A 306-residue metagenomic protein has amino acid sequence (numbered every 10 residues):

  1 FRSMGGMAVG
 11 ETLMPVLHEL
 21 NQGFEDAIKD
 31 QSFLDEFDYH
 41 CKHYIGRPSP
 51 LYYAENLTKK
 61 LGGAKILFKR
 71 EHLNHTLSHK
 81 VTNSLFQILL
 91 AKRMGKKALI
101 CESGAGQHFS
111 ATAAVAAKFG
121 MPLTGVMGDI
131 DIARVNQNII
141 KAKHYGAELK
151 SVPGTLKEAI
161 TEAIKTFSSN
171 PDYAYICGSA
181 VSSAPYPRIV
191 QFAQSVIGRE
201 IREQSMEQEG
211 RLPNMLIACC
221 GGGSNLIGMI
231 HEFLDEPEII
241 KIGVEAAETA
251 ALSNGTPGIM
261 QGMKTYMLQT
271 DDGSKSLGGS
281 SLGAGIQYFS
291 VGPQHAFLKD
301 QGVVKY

Functional and structural regions predicted by a protein language model:
S3-G5, H18-K96: Positively charged, low-complexity intrinsically disordered leader regions
G6, P50, F68, K80 (+9 more regions): Buried hydrophobic positions in well-ordered alpha/beta secondary-structure cores of metabolic enzymes
G63-N74, R93-L99, G178-P187, Q208-P213 (+1 more regions): Glycine/charged-rich beta-loop-alpha catalytic/anionic-binding loops adjacent to active sites
H75, A91-V115, F119-G128, R211-L226: A short, small-residue-rich loop immediately preceding and capping a beta-strand
I100, H108-A163, A251-M260: Active-site-proximal loop->helix
K157-I160, I164-P185, G243-Y306: Active-site/ligand-binding loops adjacent to catalytic centers
K165-C220: Active-site/ligand-binding-proximal alpha/beta "capping" segment
S205-E248, L252: Acidic, glycine-rich loop-and-beta core segments that form the ion-binding/anion-interacting portion of active sites
